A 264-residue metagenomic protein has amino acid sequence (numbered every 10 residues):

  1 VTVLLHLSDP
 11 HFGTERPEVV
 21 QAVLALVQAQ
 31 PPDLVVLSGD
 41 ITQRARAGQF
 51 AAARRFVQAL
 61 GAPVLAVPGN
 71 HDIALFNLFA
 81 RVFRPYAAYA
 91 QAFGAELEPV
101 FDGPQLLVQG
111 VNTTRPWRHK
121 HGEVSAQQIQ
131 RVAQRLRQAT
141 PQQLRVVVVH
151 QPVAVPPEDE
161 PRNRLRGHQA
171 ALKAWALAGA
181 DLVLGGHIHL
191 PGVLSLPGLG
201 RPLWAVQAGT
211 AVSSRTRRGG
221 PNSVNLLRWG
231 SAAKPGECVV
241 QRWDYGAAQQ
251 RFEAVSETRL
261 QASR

Functional and structural regions predicted by a protein language model:
V1-A59, L75-F76, R131: N-terminal active-site segment of His-dependent metallophosphoesterases
H6-S8, L34-D40, V64-N70, N112 (+3 more regions): Active-site neighborhood of phospho(di)ester-bond hydrolases with catalytic His/Asp-centered motifs
G13-E15, Q43-G48, N70-R81, P116-K120 (+3 more regions): Active-site environment of divalent metal-dependent phosphoester hydrolases
Q21, Q49-A53, S125-Q130, P161-A170: Charged helix-capping and loop-helix junction motifs
A51-R131, A139, A174, L199-P202: Extended active-site neighborhood of metal-dependent phosphoesterases/phosphodiesterases
P141-P156: Short acidic, glycine-rich surface-loop motifs adjacent to enzyme active sites
E160-A233: Conserved beta-sheet core of the metallophosphoesterase superfamily
W229-R264: A short C-terminal boundary segment appended to hydrolase-like catalytic domains
